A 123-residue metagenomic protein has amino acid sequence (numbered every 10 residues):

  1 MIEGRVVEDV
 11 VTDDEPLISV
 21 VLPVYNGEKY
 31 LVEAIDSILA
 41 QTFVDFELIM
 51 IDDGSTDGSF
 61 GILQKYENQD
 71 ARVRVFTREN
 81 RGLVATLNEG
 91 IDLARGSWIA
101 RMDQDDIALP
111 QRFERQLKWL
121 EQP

Functional and structural regions predicted by a protein language model:
M1-P123: Nucleotide-sugar donor-binding/catalytic module of glycosyltransferases that assemble extracellular/cell-envelope
